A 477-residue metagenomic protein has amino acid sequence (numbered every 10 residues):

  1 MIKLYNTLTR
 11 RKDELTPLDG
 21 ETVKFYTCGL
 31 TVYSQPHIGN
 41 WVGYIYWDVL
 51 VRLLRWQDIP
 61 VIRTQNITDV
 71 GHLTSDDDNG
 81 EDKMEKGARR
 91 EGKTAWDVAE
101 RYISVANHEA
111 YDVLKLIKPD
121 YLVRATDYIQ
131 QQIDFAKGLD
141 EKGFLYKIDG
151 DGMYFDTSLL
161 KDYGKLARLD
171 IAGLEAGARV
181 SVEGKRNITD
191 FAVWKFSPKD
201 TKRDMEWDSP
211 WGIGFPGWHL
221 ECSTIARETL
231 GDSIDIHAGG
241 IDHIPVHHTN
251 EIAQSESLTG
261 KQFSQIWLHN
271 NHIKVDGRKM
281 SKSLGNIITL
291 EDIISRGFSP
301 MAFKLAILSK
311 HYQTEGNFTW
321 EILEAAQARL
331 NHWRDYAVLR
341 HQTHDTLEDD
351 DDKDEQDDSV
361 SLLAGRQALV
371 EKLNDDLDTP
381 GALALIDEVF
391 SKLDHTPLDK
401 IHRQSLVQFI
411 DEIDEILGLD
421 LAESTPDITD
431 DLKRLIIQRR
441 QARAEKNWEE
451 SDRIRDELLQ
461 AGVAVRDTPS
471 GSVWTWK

Functional and structural regions predicted by a protein language model:
M1-Y33, D48, H108, L114 (+1 more regions): Alpha-helical recognition segments enriched in aromatics with Gly/Pro capping that present substrate-recognition
T9, L18-K115, V465, S470 (+1 more regions): N-terminal, positively charged nucleic-acid-binding surface of large information/translation enzymes
R55, D140, L459: Anion (oxyanion) recognition and catalysis
P60, T94-D97, Y111-V123, K142-G152: Short secondary-structure capping/junction motifs at helix and strand boundaries
T64-G71, R101-A106, L116-Q132, G150-L159: Short, glycine/charge-rich beta-strand/loop segments that flank catalytic centers and engage negatively charged groups
A88-A95, Y121-T126, G212, G240: The substrate-binding groove and active-site-proximal loops of carbohydrate-active enzymes, especially glycoside
M280-S281, I287-K477: Structural preference for alpha-helix termini/caps and helix-kink/transition segments
